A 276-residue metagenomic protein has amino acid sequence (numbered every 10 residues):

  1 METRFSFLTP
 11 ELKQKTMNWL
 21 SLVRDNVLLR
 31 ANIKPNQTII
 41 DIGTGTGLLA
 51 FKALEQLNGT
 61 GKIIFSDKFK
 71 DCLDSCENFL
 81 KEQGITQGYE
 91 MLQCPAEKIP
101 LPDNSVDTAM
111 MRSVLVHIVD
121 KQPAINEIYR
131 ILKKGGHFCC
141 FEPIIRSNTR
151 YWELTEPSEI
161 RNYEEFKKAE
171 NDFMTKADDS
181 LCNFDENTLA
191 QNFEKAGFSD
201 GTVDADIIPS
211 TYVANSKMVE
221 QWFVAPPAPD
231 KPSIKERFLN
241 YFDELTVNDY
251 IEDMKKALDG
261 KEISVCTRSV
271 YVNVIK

Functional and structural regions predicted by a protein language model:
E2-F7, T202-K261: C-terminal helical/coil "lid" or tail adjacent to the Rossmann-like core of SAM-dependent
L8-N26, S75: Conserved SAM-binding loop and adjacent beta-strand
N18-P35, K52: Conserved alpha-helix/loop element of class I SAM-dependent methyltransferases that forms part of the SAM/SAH-binding
I40-I42, T46-K98: Class I SAM-dependent methyltransferase SAM/SAH-binding core
E97-T108: A short acidic, Gly/Pro-enriched loop at the edge of an enzyme's catalytic core that lines a small-molecule cofactor
D107-K121: A short SAM/SAH-binding and catalytic strip from SAM-dependent methyltransferases
Q122-H137: A short glycine-rich, Lys/Arg-flanked "PGG" loop and its adjoining helix->strand segment in the class I
F138-K167: Conserved class I S-adenosyl-L-methionine
